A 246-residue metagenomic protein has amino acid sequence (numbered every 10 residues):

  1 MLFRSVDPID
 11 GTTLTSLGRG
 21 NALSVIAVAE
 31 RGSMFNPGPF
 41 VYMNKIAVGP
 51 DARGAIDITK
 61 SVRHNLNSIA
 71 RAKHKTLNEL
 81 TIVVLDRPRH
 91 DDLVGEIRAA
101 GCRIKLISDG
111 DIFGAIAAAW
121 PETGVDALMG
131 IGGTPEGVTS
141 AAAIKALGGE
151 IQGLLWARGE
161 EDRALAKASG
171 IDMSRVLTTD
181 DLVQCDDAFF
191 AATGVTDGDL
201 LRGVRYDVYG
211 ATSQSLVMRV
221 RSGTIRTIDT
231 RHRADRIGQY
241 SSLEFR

Functional and structural regions predicted by a protein language model:
S5-V6, T15-L17, N36-P37, V84-L85 (+3 more regions): General beta-strand structural signal in soluble alpha/beta enzymes
D7, T15-R19, A72-L77, E96-A99 (+3 more regions): Solvent-exposed alpha-helices and their adjacent loops that cap or buttress functional pockets in soluble metabolic
D7-P8, V220: Short, acidic, Ser/Thr-enriched surface-loop or helix-capping motifs
P8-L17, A22, P37, D91 (+3 more regions): Short glycine/serine/threonine-rich phosphate/pyrophosphate-binding segments that cradle anionic phosphate groups
V25, E30-I107, G198-L200, R205 (+1 more regions): Acidic beta-strand-loop-alpha-helix segment within the catalytic core of divalent metal-dependent phosphate-processing
R87-L93, A99-G130, T134-V138: A contiguous, surface-oriented mixed alpha/beta subdomain in the mid-to-C-terminal portion of proteins that forms
A117-P135, T139-R246: Oxyanion/phosphate-interacting regions
